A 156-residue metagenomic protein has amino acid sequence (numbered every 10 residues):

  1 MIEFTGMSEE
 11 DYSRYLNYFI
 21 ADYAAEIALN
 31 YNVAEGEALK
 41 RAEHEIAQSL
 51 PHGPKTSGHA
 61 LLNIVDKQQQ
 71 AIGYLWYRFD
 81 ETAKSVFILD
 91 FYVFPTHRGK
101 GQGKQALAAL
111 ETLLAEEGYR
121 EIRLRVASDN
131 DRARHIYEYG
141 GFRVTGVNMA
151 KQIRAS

Functional and structural regions predicted by a protein language model:
I2-D90, F94-T96, L107, L113 (+1 more regions): Acetyl-CoA-dependent GNAT
H52-G53, R125, G140: Histidine kinase transmitter module recognition
I88, I122-V126: Conserved hydrophobic beta-strand within the GNAT/NAT acetyltransferase core sheet that lines the active-site cleft
T96, E121-R123, R132: Intrinsically disordered, low-complexity sequence elements enriched in Ser/Thr/Gly/Pro
K100, E116-R120: Short coil/turn segments at alpha/beta junctions that flank glycine-rich nucleotide-binding fingerprints
K100, K104, A108, S128-G146 (+2 more regions): Conserved active-site alpha-helix within GNAT-family acetyltransferase domains
A115-E116, A127-S128: Generic signal for short, ordered secondary-structure residues within or immediately flanking folded domains
